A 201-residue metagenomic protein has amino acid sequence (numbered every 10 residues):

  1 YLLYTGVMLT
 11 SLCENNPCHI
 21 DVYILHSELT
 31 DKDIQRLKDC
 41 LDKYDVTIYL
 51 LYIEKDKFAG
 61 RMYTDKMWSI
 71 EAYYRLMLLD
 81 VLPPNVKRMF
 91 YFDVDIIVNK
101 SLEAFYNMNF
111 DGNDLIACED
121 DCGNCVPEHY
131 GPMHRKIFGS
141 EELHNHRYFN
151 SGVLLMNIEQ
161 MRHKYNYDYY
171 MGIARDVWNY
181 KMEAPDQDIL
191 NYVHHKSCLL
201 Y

Functional and structural regions predicted by a protein language model:
Y1-L200: Glycosyltransferase catalytic domains, chiefly GT-A lineage
